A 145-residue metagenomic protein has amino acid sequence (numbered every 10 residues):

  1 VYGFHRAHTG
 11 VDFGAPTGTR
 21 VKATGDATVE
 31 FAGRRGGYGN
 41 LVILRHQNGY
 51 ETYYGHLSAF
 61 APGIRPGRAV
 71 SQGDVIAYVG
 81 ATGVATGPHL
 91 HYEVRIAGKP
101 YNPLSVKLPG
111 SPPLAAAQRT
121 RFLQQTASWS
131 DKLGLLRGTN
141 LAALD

Functional and structural regions predicted by a protein language model:
V1-S128: Catalytic cores of peptidoglycan-degrading enzymes
Q124-D145: C-terminal recognition in membrane/secretory proteostasis and scaffolding
